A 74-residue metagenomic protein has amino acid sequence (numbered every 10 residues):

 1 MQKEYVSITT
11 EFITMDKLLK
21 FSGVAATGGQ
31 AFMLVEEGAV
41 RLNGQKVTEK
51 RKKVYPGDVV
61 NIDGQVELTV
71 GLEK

Functional and structural regions predicted by a protein language model:
M1-I13: A detector for short, charged/polar N-terminal pre-domain segments
K3-Y5, E37, V59: Low-complexity, intrinsically disordered short peptide segments enriched in small/polar/basic residues
T10-P56: A basic, amphipathic helix-loop patch mediating RNA/tRNA/ribosome contacts
E49-K74: C-terminal structural segments of small proteins and small subunits
